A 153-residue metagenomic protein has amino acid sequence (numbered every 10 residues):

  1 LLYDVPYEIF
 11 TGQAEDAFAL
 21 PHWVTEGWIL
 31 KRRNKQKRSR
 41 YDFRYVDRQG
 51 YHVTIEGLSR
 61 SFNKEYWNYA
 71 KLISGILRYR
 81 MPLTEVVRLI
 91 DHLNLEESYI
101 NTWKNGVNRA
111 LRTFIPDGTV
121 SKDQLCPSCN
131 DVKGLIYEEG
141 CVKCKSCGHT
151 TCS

Functional and structural regions predicted by a protein language model:
L1-S153: Long, C-terminal-biased catalytic regions of enzyme "large/alpha" subunits
